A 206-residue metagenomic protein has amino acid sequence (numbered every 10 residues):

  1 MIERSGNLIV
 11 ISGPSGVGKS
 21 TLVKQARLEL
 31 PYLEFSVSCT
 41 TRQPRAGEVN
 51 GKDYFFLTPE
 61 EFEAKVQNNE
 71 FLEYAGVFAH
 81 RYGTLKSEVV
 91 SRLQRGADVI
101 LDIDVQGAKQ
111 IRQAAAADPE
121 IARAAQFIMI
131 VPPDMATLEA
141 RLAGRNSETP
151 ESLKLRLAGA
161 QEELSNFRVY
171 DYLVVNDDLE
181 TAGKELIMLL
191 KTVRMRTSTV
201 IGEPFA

Functional and structural regions predicted by a protein language model:
M1-L8: Extreme N-terminal, non-catalytic leader segments that precede Walker-type/kinase nucleotide-binding cores
I2, A140, S147-E148, E162-A206: NTP-dependent small-molecule kinase module
G6, P31, I121-Q126, R168-Y170: Short glycine-/polar-rich loops that comprise or flank the Walker A/P-loop and associated switch/sensor motifs
G13, G18: Conserved glycine(s) of the Walker
T21-E70: N-terminal phosphate/diphosphate-binding loop that engages ATP/GTP or pyrophosphate donors across diverse enzyme folds
F55-L57, G83, D102, L173: Short aromatic/basic micro-patch
E63, Q67-E70, T84-N146, L190: ATP-dependent NMP and nucleoside kinases share a basic, alpha-helical "lid"
L72-A79, R145-E151: Flexible beta-alpha connector loops of hexameric P-loop NTPases
